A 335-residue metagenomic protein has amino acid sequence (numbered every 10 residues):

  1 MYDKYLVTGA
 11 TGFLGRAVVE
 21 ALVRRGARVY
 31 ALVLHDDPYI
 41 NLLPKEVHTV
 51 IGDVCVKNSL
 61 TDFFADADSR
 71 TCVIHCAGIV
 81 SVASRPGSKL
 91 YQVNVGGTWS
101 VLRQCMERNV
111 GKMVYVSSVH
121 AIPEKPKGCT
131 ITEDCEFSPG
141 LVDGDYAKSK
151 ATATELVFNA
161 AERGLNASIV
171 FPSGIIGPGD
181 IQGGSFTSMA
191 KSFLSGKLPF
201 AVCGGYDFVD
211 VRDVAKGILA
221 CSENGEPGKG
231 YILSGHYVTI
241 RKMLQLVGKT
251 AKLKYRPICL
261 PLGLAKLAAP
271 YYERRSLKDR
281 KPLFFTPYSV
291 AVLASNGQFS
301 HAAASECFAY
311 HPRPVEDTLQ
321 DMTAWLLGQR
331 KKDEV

Functional and structural regions predicted by a protein language model:
Y5-R25: N-terminal Rossmann NAD(P)H-binding glycine-rich loop of SDR-like oxidoreductase domains
P38, L43, V47-G96, S100 (+1 more regions): NAD(P)H-binding glycine-rich loop region in Rossmannoid oxidoreductase-like domains and their noncatalytic homologs
V82-A83, V119-C129, I175-I181: Conserved catalytic-site region of short-chain dehydrogenase/reductase
G96-D145: Conserved Rossmann-fold NAD(P)-dependent oxidoreductase catalytic core, especially the SDR/UDP-sugar
S117, E155-P178: Conserved beta-loop-beta element that borders a ligand/cofactor-binding pocket
S138-L141, S188-V209, D213: A conserved pocket-lining segment of Rossmann-fold NAD(P)-dependent short-chain dehydrogenase/reductase
T152, S185, V202-S222, K229: Substrate-positioning beta->alpha
G217-F284, H301, P314-V335: Mid/C-terminal beta-alpha module of Rossmann-like enzyme folds, strongest in SDR-family dehydrogenases/epimerases
